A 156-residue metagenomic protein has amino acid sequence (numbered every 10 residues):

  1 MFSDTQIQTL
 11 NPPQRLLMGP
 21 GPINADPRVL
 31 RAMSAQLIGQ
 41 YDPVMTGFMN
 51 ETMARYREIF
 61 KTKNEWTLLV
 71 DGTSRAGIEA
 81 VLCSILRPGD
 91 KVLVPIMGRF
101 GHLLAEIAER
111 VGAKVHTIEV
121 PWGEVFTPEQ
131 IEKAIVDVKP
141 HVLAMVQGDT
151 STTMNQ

Functional and structural regions predicted by a protein language model:
M1-P12: Basic/polar N-terminal segments that are highly enriched at the extreme N-terminus, encompassing both cleavable
Q14-V70: A glycine-/small-polar-enriched, mobile loop at the entrance of the PLP active site in fold-type I
E65-L93, M97, G101-A105: Conserved beta-loop-alpha segment that forms the PLP phosphate-binding cup at the N-terminus of a helix
V70-D71, I118-E124: Short beta->alpha junction loops
L103-K114, P121, E129-A134: Active-site-proximal loop->helix
F126-Q156: Active-site phosphate-binding strand-loop segment of PLP-dependent enzymes
